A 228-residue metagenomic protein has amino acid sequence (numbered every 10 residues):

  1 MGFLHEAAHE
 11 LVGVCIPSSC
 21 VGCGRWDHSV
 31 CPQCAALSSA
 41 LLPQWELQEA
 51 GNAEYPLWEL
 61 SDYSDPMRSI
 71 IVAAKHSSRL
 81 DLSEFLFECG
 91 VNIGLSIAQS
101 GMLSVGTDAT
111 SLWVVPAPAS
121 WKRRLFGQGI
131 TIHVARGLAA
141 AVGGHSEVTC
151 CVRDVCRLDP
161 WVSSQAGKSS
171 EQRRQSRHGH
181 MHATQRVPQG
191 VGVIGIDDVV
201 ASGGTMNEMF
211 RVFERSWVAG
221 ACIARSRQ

Functional and structural regions predicted by a protein language model:
M1-Q228: Glycine-rich phosphate/pyrophosphate-handling loop used in enzymes and phosphotransfer proteins
